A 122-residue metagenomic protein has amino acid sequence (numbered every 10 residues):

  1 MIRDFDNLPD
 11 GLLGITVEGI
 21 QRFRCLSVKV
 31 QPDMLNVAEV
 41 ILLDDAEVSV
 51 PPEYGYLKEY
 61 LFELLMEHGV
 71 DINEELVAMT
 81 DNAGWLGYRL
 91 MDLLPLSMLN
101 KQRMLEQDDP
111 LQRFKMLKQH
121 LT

Functional and structural regions predicted by a protein language model:
M1-T122: N-terminal low-complexity, acidic/polar interaction/targeting segments
